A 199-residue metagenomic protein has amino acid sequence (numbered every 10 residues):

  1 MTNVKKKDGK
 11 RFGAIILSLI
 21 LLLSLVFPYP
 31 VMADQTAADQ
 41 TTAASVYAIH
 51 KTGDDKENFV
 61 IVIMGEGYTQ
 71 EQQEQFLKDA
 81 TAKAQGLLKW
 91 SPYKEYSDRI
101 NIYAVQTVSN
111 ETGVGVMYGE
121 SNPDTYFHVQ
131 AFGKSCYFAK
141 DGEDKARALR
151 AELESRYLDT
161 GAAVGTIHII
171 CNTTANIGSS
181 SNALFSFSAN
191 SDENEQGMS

Functional and structural regions predicted by a protein language model:
N3-I16: Bacterial N-terminal signal peptides that target proteins for export
G13-F27: Secretory targeting and sorting signals
I15, L77-K78, A162: A generic "functional-site adjacency" signal
L23-D39: Sec-dependent signal peptide cleavage junction
T42-E57, I63-T69, Q85, S91-R99 (+1 more regions): Active-site-proximal segment of zinc-dependent metalloprotease catalytic domains
Q70-A82: Soluble non-cytosolic domains of exported or imported proteins
